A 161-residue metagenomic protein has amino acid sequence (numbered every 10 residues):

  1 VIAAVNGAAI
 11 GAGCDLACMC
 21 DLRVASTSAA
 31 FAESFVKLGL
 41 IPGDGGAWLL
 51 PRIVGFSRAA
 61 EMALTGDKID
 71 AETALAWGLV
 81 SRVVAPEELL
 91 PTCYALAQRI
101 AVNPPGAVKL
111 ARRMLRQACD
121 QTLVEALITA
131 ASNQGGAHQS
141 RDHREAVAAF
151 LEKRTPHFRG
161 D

Functional and structural regions predicted by a protein language model:
V1-V108, Q139-S140, R144-A148, R154 (+1 more regions): Crotonase-fold acyl-CoA enzyme core
F35, Q117-D120: A short acidic, helix-capping loop that chelates divalent metal ions and anchors anionic groups
M62-A63, I100, M114-A118, S132-H138: Helix-loop "lid/cap" segments that line or gate small-molecule binding pockets
L115, L151-P156: A short, acidic, flexible beta-alpha connecting loop/helix-capping segment that sits on the rim of active
A118, F158-R159: Short active-site-adjacent structural elements
T122-L127: Short beta-strand->loop
